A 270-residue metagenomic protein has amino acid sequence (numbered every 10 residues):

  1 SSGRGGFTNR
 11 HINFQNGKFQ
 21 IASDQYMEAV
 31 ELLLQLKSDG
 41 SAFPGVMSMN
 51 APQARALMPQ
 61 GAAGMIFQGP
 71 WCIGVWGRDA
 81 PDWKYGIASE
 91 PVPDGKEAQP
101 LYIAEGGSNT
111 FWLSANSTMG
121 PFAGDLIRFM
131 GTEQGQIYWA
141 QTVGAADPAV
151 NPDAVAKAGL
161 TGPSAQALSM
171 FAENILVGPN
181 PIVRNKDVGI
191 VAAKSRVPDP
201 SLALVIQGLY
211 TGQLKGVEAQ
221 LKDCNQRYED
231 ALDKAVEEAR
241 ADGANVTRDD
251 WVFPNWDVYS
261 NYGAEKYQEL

Functional and structural regions predicted by a protein language model:
S1-F19, L34, A63, A241-N245: Extracytoplasmic/periplasmic solute-binding protein
F14-M47: Glycine-centered hinge/linker elements that transmit conformational signals in sensory and ligand-binding systems
D39-S41, R78-A149, D153, V183-V191: Extracytoplasmic/periplasmic substrate-recognition and gating elements
G45-P59: Short helix-initiation/N-cap motifs at beta->coil->alpha
A51, Q68-I73, S89-P91, G107-N109: Beta->alpha turn/N-cap motifs
P59-G69, P81-W83: Alpha-to-beta junction loops
P81, E90-V92, Q141-T211, V246-E269: Long, aromatic- and glycine/proline-rich binding clefts that accommodate carbohydrate-like moieties
G208-D223: Short, charged, surface-exposed loops that flank catalytic or proteolytic processing sites
